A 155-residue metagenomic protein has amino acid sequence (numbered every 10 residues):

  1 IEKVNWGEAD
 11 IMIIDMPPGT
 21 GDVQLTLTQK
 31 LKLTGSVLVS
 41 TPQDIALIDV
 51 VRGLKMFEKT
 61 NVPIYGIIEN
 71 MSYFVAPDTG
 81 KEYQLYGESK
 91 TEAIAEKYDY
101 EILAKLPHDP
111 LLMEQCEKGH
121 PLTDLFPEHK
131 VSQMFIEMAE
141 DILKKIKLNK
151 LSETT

Functional and structural regions predicted by a protein language model:
I1-I13, P18-T26, M134-T154: Flexible phosphate-sensing "switch/lid" loops adjacent to ATP/NTP-binding sites across phosphate-transfer
K3-W6, D10-I11, P17-Q115: Conserved catalytic-core segment of NTP-binding enzymes
A46, V62, P127-E128, K147: Short, intrinsically disordered/low-complexity patches at protein termini and at juxtamembrane boundaries
D49, G87, V131-M134, M138: Hydrophobic alpha-helical membrane-association signature
V51, Y65, P127, K150-E153: Residue-level detector of alpha-helical recognition elements and their boundaries
A93-A104, H108, H129-M134, K145-I146 (+1 more regions): Conserved catalytic/coupling modules of large nucleotide/cofactor-utilizing molecular machines
K118-V131: C-terminal boundary of histidine-terminating zinc-finger modules
